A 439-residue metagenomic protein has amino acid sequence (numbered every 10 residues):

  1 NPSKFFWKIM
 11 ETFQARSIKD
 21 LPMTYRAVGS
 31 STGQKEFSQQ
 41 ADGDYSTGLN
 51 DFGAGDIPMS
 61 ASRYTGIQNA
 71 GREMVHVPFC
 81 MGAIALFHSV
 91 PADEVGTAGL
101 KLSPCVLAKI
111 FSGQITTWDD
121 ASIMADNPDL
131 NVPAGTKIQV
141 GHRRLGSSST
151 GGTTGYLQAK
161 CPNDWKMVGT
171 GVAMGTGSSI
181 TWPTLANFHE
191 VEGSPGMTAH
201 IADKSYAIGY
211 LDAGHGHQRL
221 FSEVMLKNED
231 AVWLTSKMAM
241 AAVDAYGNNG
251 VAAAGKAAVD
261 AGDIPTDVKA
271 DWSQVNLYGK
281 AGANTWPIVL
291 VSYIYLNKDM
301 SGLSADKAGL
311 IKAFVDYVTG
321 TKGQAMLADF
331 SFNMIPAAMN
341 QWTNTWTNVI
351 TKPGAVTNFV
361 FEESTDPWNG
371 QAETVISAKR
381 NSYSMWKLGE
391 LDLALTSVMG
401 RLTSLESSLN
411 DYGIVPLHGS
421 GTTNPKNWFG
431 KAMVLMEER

Functional and structural regions predicted by a protein language model:
N1-R439: Flexible loop/hinge segments at secondary-structure junctions
